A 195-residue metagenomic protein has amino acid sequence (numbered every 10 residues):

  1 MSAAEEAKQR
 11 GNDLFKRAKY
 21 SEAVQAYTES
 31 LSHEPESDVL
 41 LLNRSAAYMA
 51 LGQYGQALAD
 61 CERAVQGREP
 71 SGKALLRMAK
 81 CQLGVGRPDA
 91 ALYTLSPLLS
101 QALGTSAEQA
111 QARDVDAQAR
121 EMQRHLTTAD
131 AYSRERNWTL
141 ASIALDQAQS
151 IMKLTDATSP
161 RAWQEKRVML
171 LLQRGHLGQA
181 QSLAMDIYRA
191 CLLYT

Functional and structural regions predicted by a protein language model:
A3-S32, R124-I151: Alpha-helical segment of the N-proximal tetratricopeptide repeat
K16-R17, A50, G84, R134 (+1 more regions): Register position in tetratricopeptide repeats
H33, G67-R68, Q101, I151 (+1 more regions): Structural marker of alpha-solenoid helical repeat scaffolds
Y194-T195: Conserved small/polar residues in nucleotide/adenosyl-binding loops
